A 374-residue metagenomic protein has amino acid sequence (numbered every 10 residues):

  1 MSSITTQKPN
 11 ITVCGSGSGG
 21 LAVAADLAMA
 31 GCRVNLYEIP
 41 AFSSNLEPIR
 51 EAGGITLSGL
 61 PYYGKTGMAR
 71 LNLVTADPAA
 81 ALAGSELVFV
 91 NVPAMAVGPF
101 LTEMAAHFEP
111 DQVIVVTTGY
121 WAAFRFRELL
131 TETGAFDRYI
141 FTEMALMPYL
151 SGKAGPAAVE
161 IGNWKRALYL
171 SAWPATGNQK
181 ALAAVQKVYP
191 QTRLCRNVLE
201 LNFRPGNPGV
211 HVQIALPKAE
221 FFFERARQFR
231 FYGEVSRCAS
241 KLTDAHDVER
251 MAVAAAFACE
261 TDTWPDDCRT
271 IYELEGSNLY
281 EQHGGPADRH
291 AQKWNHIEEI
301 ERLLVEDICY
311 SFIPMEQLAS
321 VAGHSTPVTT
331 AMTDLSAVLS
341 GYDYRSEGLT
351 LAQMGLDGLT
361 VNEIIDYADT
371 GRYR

Functional and structural regions predicted by a protein language model:
S2-P61: NAD(P)+-binding Rossmann beta1-loop-alpha1 motif at the extreme N-terminus of oxidoreductases
R33, N72-L73, I140, R193 (+1 more regions): Conserved beta-strand segments of alpha/beta enzyme cores
G64-F108, Q112: Rossmann-like NAD(P)-binding element
A94-A157: Rossmann-like NAD(P)(H) cofactor-binding subdomain of soluble oxidoreductases
L129-L194: Predominantly flavin-linked oxidoreductase catalytic cores and closely associated redox partners
R166-D267: Active-site-lining helix/loop region of Rossmann-like oxidoreductase modules
S240-R374: NAD(P)-dependent Rossmann-like dehydrogenase/reductase catalytic/cofactor-binding core
